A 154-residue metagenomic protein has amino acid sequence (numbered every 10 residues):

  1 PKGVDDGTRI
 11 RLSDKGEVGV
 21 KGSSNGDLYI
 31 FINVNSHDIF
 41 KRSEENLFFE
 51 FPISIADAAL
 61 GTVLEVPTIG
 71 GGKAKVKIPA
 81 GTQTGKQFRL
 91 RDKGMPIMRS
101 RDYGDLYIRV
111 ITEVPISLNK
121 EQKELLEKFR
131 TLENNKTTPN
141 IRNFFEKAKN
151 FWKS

Functional and structural regions predicted by a protein language model:
P1-S154: Charged, often glycine-enriched C-terminal and inter-domain segments that act as flexible interaction/assembly
